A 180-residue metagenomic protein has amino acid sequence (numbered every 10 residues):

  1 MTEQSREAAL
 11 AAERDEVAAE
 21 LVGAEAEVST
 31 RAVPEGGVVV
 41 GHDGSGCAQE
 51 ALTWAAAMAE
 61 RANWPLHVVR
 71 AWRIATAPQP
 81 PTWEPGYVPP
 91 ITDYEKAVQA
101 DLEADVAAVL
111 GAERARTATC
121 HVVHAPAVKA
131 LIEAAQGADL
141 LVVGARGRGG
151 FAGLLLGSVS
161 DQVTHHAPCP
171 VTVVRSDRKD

Functional and structural regions predicted by a protein language model:
M1-P34, C47, A108-L141, R178-D180: Structural beta-alpha unit
E3-S29, R70-A100: Acidic, proline/glycine-rich short linear motifs
V28-G86: Small/aliphatic-rich secondary-structure junction motif
W54, Y94-D105, A130: Short, solvent-exposed amphipathic alpha-helices that sit in or adjacent to ligand/effector-binding or catalytic
H67-V69, A118-V123, T172-V174: General small-molecule cofactor/ligand-binding pocket signal
L140-H165, D180: Glycine-rich, Arg-bearing micro-motifs that act as flexible, cationic patches
C169-D180: Short, flexible loop segments at boundaries between secondary-structure elements
